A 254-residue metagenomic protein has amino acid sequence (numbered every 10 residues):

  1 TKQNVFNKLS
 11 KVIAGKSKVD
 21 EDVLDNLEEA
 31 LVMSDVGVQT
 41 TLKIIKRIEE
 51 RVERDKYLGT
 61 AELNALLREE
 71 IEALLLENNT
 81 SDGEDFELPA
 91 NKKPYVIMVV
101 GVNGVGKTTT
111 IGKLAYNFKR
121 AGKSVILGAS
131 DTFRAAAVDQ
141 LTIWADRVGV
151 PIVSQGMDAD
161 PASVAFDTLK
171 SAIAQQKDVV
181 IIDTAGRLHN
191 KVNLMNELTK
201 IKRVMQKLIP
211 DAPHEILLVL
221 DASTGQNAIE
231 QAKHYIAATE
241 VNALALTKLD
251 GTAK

Functional and structural regions predicted by a protein language model:
K2-S130, A137-M157, A165-I173, K177-I182: Primarily NTPase-proximal linker/entry elements flanking Walker-type ATP/GTP-binding cores
Q140, D160-Q175, N190-K254: Conserved catalytic-core segment of NTP-binding enzymes
A185-R187: Short glycine-rich anion-binding loops that position phosphate/pyrophosphate groups of nucleotides and phosphorylated
